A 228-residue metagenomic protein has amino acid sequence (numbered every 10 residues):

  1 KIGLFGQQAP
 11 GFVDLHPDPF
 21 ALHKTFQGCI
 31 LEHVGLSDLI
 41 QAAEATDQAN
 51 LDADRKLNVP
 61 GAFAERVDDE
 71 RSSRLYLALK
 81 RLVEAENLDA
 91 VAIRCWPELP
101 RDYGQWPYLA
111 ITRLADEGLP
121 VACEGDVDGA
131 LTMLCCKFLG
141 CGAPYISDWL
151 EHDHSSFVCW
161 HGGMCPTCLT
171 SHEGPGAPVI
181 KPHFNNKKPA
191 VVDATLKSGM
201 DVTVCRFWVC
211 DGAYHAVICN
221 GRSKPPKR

Functional and structural regions predicted by a protein language model:
K1-G104: A charged, amphipathic alpha-helical module
P19, K24-Q27, R71-K80, E84-R228: Anaerobic metallocofactor- and corrinoid-dependent redox/one-carbon enzyme cores, especially those from methanogenesis
